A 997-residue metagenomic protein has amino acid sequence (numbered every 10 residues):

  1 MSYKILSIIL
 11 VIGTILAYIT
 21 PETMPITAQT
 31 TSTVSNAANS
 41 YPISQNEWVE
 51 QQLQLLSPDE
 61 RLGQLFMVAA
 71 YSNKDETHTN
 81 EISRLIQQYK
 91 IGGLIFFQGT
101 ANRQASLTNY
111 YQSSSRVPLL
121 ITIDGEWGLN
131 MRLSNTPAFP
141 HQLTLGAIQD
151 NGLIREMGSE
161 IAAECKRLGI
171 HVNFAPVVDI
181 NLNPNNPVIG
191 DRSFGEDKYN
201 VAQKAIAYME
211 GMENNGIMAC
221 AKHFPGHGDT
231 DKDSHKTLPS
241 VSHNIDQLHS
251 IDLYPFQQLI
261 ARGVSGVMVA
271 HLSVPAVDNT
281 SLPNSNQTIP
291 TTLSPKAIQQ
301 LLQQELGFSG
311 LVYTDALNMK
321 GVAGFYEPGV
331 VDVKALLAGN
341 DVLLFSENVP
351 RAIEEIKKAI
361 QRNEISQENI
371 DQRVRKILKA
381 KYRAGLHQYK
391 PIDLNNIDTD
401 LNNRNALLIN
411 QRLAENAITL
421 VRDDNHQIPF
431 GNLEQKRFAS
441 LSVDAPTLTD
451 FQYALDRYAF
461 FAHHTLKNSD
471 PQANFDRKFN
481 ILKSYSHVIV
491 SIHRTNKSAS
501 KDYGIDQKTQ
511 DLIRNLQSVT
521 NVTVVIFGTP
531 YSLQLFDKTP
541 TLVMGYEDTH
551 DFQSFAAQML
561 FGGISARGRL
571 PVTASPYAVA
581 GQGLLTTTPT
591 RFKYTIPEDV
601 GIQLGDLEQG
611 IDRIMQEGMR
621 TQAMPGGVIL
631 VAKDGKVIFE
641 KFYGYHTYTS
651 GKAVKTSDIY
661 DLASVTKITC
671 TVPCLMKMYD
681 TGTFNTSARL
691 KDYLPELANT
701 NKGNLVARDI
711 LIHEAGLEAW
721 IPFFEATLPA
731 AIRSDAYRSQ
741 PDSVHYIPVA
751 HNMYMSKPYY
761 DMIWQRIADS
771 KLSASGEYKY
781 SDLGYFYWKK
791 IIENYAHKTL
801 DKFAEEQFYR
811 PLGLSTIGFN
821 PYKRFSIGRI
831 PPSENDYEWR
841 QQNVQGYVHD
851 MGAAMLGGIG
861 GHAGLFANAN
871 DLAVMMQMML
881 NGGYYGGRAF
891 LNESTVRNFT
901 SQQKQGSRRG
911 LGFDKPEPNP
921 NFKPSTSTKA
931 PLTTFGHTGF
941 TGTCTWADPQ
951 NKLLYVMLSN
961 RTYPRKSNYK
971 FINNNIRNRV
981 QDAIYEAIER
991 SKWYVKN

Functional and structural regions predicted by a protein language model:
I8-A17: Bacterial N-terminal signal peptides
P25-R84, S294-P295, F325-Q603: Preference for extracellular/luminal or secreted protein segments
S57, Q104-L119, L129-M131, E196-N369 (+1 more regions): Second-shell residues forming the walls of enzyme active-site clefts
G63-A70, G92-F96, L119-G125, V172-P176 (+4 more regions): Hydrophobic faces of well-ordered beta-strands that scaffold small-molecule active sites in alpha/beta enzyme cores
I370-R375, K379-H387, A462-P471, P571-A578 (+5 more regions): Short, gly/Ser/Thr-rich active-site loops of penicillin-recognizing serine hydrolases
I602-L662, T683-N685, D850, K966 (+1 more regions): Short, conserved catalytic-motif segment at the N-terminal edge
G610, R620-V628, T649-I712, K771-G784 (+1 more regions): Short active-site loop at a secondary-structure junction that contains or immediately precedes the catalytic residue(s)
K702-L932: Short, surface-exposed loop or secondary-structure junction motifs that flank catalytic or metal-binding residues
